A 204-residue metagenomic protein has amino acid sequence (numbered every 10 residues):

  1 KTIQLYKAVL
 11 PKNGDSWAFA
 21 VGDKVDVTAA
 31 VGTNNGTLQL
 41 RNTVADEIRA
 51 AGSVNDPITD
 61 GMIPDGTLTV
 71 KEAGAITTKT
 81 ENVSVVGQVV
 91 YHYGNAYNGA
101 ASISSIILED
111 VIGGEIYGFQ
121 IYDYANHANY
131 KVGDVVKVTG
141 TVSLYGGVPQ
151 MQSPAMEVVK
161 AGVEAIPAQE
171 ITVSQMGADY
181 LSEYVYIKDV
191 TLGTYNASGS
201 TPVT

Functional and structural regions predicted by a protein language model:
K1-T204: OB-fold single-stranded nucleic acid-binding module
